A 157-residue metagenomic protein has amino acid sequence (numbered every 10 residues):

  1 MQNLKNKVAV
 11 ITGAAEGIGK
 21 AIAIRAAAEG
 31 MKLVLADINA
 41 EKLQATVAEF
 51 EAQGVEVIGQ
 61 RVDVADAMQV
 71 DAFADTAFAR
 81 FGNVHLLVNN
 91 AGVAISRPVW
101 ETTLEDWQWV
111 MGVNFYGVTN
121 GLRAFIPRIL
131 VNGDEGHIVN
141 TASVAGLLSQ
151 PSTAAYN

Functional and structural regions predicted by a protein language model:
N3-L33: Canonical Rossmann dinucleotide-binding motif of NAD(H)/NADP(H)-dependent dehydrogenases/reductases, specifically
E29-A45: Conserved glycine-rich Rossmann-like NAD(P)H-binding loop of the short-chain dehydrogenase/reductase
A40-E41, R61-A72, L104: The beta1-alpha1 cofactor-binding region of Rossmann-like NAD(H)/NADP(H)-dependent oxidoreductases
P98-V99, D106-Q108: Substrate-binding pocket helix/loop in short-chain dehydrogenase/reductase
W100, L148-N157: Active-site loop immediately N-terminal to the catalytic Tyr-X3-Lys motif of short-chain dehydrogenase/reductase
L122-R123: A short, exposed helix-loop element centered on a Lys and neighboring polar residues
S143: Residue(s) in the substrate-gating loop at a strand-loop-helix junction that position the organic substrate next
